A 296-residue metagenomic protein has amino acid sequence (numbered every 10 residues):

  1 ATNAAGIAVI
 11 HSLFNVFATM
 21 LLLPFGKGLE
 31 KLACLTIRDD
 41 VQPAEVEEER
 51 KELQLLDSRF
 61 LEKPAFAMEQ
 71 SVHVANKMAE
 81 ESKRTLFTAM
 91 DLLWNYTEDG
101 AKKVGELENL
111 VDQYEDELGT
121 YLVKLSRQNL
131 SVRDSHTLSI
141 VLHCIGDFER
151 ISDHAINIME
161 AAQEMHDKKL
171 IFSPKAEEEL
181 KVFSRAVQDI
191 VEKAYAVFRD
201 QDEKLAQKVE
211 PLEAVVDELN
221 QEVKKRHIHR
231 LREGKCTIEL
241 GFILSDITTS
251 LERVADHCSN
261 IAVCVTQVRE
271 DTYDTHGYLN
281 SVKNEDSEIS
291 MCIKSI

Functional and structural regions predicted by a protein language model:
T2-I10, F14-I296: Cytosolic, long alpha-helical scaffolding segments
